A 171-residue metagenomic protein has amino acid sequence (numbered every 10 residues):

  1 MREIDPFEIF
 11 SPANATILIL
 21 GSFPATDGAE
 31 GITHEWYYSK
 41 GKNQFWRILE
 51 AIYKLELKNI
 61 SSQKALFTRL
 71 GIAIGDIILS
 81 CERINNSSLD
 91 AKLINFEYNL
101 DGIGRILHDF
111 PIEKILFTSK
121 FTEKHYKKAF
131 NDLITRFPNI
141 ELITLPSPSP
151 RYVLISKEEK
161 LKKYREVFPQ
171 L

Functional and structural regions predicted by a protein language model:
M1-T16, A25, K40-G41, N85-L100 (+1 more regions): C-terminal capping/extension of enzyme domains
E3-S11, I52, L57-S62, G75 (+4 more regions): S-adenosyl-L-methionine
T16-I17, K114: Structural motif
L20, F117-T118, L145: Short hydrophobic segments within beta-strands
F23-P24, I78, F121, P148-S149: Short, flexible active-site-adjacent loop segments at beta-strand->alpha-helix junctions, enriched in small/polar
P24-I94: Short, surface-exposed acidic-centric catalytic microdomains
W36, I112, T122, S149-R151: Short histidine/acidic/glycine/proline-rich micro-motifs that form metal- and phosphate-coordinating active-site loops
R69-Y126: Internal catalytic-core helix/loop-beta-alpha segment that presents or stabilizes conserved functional determinants
